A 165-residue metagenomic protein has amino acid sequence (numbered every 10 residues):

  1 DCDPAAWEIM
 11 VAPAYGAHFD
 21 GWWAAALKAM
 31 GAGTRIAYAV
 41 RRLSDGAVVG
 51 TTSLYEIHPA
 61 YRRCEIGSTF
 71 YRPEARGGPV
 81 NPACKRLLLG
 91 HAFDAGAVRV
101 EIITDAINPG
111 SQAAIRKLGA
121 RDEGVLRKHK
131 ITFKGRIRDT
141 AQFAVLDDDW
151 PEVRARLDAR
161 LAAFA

Functional and structural regions predicted by a protein language model:
D1-G78, H91-D94, K134-A165: GNAT-family acyltransferases
Y15, N108-P109, I131-T132: Short secondary-structure capping/turn micro-motifs that flank functional sites
G77-H91, A113: Conserved acetyl-CoA-binding loop-helix of GNAT-fold acetyltransferases
D94-T104: Conserved GNAT acetyl-CoA-binding A-motif
I102-Q112: Conserved beta-strand-loop-alpha-helix junction that forms the acyl-donor binding cleft
I103, R121-R136: Conserved catalytic-core motifs of GNAT/GCN5-like acyltransferases
K117-G119: Active-site-proximal glycine-rich helix-loop-beta segment
